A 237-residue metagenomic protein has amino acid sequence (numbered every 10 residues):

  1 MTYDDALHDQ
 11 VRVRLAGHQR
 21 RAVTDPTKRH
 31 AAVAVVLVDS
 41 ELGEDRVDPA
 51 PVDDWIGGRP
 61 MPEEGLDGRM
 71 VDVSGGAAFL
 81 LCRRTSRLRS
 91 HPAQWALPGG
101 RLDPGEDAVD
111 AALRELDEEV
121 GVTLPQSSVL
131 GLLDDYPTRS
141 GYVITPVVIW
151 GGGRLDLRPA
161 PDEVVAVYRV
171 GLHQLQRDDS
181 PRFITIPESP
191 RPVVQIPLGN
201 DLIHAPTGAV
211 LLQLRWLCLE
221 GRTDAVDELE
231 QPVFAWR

Functional and structural regions predicted by a protein language model:
M1-A96, R101-E118, V122-L155, P197-R237: N-terminal leader/linker segments that precede catalytic domains of diphosphate-processing enzymes
P159-L198: NUDIX/MutT-family hydrolases
